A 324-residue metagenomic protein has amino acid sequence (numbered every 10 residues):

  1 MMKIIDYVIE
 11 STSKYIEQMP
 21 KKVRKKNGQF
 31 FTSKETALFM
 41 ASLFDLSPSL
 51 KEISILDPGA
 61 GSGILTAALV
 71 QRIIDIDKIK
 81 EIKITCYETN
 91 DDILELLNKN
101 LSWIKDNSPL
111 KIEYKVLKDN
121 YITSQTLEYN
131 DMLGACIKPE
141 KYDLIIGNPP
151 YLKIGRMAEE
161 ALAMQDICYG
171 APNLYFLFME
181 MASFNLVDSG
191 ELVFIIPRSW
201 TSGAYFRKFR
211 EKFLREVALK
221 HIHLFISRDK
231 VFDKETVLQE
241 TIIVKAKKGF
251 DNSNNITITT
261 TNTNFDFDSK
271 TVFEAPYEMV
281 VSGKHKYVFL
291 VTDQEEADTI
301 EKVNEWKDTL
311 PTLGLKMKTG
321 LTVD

Functional and structural regions predicted by a protein language model:
M1-P48: S-adenosyl-L-methionine
I16-K21, D77, E159-A161: Surface-exposed beta-strand-to-loop junctions that form interaction patches on eukaryotic regulatory domains
K25-K26, F30-F39, G59-A67, E81 (+3 more regions): Signature of N6-adenine DNA methyltransferases within the class I
S42-L46, R72, N100-N107, M181: A generic secondary-structure signal
P48-S49, L186: A generic alpha-to-beta junction signature in SAM-dependent methyltransferases
K51-G61: Conserved class I S-adenosyl-L-methionine
R72-K83: Conserved S-adenosyl-L-methionine
L101-L133: S-adenosyl-L-methionine
